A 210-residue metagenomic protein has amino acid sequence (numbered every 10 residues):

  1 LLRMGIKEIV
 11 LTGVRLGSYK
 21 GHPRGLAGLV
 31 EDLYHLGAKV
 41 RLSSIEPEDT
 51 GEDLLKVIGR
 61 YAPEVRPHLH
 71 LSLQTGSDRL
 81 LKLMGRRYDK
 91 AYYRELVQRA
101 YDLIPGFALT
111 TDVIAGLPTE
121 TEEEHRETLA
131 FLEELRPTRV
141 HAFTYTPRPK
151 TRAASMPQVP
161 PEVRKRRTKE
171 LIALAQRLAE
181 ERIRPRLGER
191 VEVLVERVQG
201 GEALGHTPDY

Functional and structural regions predicted by a protein language model:
R3-E123: Conserved SAM/AdoMet-binding glycine-rich loop
T12, F143-T146: Alpha/beta-hydrolase-fold catalytic nucleophile elbow
Y19-L36, L83, R87, Y145-R177: Radical SAM enzyme [4Fe-4S]-AdoMet core and its adjacent flexible, acidic and glycine-rich loops/tails across
Y61, L132, I183-P185: Replace "in large, NTP-powered and nucleic-acid-processing enzymes" with "in large, NTP-powered factors and other
L71, D112, L132, V140 (+2 more regions): Hydrophobic, well-ordered secondary-structure elements that form the walls of internal hydrophobic environments
P147, S155-Y210: Terminal RNA-binding accessory module
